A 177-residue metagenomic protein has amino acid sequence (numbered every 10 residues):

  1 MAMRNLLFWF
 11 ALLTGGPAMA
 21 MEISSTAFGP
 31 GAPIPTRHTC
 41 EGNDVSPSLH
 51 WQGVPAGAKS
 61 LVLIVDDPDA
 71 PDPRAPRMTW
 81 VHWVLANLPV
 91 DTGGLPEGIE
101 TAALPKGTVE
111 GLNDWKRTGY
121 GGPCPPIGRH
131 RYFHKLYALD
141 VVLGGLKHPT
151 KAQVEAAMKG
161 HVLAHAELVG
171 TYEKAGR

Functional and structural regions predicted by a protein language model:
M1-M3: N-terminal secretory signal peptides that target proteins for export/translocation
N5-P17: Bacterial N-terminal signal peptides
M19-R177: N-terminus-centered regions that define maturation/targeting leaders and the start of the first functional domain
